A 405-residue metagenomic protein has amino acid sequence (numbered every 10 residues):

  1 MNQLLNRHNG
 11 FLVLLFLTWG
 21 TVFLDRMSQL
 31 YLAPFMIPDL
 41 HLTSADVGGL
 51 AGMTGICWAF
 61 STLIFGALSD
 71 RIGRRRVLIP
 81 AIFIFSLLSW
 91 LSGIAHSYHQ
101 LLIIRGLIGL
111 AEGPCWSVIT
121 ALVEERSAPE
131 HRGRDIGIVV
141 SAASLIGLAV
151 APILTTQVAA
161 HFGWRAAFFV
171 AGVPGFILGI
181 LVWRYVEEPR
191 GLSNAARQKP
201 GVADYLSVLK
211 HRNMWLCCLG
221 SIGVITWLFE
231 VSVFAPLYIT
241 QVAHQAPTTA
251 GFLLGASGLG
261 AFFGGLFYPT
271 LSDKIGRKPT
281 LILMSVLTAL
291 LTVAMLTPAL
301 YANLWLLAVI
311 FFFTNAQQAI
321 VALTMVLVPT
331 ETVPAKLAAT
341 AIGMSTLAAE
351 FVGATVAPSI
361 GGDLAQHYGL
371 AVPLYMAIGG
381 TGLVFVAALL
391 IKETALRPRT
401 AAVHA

Functional and structural regions predicted by a protein language model:
Q29-L30, N213-F262: Extracytoplasmic gate region of multi-pass secondary transporters
H41, G73, I94-Q100, H244 (+2 more regions): Helix-breaking motifs and short loop linkers at transmembrane-helix boundaries and internal kinks in secondary membrane
F60-H96, S272-I275: Conserved MFS/SLC helix-loop-helix module at the cytosolic interface between two early adjacent transmembrane helices
I104-A143: Cytoplasmic helix-loop-helix junction between adjacent transmembrane helices in 12-TM secondary transporters
R134-P152, T346-V356: Glycine-rich segments within core transmembrane alpha-helices of 12-TM secondary carriers
V139-R184: Helix-loop-helix hairpin linking two adjacent transmembrane segments in secondary transporters
W183-L206, R397-H404: Flexible cytoplasmic inter-helical loops of multi-pass small-molecule transporters
K278-M325: C-terminal transmembrane helical hairpin of 12-TM major facilitator-type secondary transporters
